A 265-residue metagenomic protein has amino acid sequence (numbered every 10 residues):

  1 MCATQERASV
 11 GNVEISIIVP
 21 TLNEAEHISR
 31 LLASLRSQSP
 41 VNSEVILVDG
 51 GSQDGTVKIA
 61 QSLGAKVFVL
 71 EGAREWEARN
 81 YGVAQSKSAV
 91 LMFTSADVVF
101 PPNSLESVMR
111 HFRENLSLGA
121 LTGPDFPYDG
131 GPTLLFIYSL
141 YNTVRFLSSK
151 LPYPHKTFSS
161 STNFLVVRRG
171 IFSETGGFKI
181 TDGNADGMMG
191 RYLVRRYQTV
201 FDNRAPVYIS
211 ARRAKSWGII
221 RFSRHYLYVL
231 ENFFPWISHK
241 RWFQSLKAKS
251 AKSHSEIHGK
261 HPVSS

Functional and structural regions predicted by a protein language model:
M1-S34: N-proximal low-complexity "stem/linker" segments adjacent to membrane-targeting elements
A33-N42: Short, acidic, metal-binding catalytic loop of nucleotide-sugar glycosyltransferases
S34, D49-V57, V98: A conserved acidic beta->alpha catalytic loop
L70-S86: Glycine-rich, basic loop-to-helix element that forms the pyrophosphate-binding segment of sugar-nucleotide handling
L91: Short aromatic/hydrophobic "clamp" motif used to bind/position activated sugar donors
N103-L134: Conserved donor NDP-sugar-binding/catalytic core segment of glycosyltransferases
G123-D129, F136-F158: Short, flexible, basic/aromatic active-site loop/helix in glycosyltransferases
G183-M189: Acidic donor-binding loop at a coil-to-helix junction in glycosyltransferase catalytic cores that engages
